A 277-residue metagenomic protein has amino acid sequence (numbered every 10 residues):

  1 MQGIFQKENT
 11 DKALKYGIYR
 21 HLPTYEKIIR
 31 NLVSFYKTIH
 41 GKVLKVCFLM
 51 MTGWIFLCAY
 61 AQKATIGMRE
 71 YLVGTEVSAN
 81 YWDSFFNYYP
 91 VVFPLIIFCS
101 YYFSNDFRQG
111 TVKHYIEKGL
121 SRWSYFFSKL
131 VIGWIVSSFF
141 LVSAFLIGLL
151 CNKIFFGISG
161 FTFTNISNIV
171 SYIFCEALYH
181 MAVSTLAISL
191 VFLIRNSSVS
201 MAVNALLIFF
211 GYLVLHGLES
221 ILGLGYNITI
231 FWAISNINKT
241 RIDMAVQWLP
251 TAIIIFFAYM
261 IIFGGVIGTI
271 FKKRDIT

Functional and structural regions predicted by a protein language model:
Q2-M51: Aromatic- and glycine-rich beta-strand/loop motifs that create alpha-glucan
G3, K7, C47-M51, R241-T277: Alpha-helical transmembrane segments of multi-pass membrane transporters/translocases
I18-R20, L44-Y102, F127-S198, Y212-L213 (+1 more regions): Secretory targeting signals
Y101-I135: Helix-loop-helix units of permease transmembrane domains in multi-pass membrane transporters, especially ABC
G110-T111, T185, M201-A202: Transmembrane alpha-helix boundary/hinge residues in polytopic small-molecule transporters
S198-L206: Alpha-helical transmembrane segments of multi-pass membrane transporters/permeases
S220-R241: Short hydrophobic, aromatic-rich alpha-helical segments embedded in or entering the lipid bilayer of multi-pass
